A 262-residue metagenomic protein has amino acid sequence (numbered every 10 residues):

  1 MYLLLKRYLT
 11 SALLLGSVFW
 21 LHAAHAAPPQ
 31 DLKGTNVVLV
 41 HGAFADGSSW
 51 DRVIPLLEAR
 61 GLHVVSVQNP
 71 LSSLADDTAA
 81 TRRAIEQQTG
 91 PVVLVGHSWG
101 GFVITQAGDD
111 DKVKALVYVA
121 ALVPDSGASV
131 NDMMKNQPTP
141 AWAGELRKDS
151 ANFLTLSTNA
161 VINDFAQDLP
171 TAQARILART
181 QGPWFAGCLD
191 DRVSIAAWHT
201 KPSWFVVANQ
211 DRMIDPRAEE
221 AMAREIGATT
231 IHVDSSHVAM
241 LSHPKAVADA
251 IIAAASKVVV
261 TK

Functional and structural regions predicted by a protein language model:
M1-A12: Bacterial N-terminal signal peptides that target proteins for export
T10-W20: Bacterial N-terminal signal peptides
L32-L74: Conserved HGGG/HGGXW glycine-rich cap/lid loop of the alpha/beta-hydrolase fold
V95-G100, I104: Gly/Ala-rich beta-loop-alpha elbow adjacent to hydrolase catalytic centers
D109-V113, V117-T158, I162, F185-R192: Flexible "cap/lid" loop of the alpha/beta hydrolase fold
I176-A197, N209: Active-site nucleophile elbow and catalytic-triad environment of alpha/beta-hydrolase enzymes
F205-V207: Short beta-strand/loop motif that positions the catalytic acidic residue of the alpha/beta-hydrolase fold
N209-S235, L241, A254: Conserved loop-alpha-helix segment in the C-terminal half of the alpha/beta-hydrolase fold that carries the catalytic
